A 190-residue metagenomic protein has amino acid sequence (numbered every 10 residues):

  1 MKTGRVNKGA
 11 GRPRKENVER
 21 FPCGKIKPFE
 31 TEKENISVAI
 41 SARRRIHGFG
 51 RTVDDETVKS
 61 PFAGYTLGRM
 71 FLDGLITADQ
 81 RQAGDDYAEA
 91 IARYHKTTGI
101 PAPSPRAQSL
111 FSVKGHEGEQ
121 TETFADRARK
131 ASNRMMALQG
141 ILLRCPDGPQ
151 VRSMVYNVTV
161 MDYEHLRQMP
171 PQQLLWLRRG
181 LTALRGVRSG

Functional and structural regions predicted by a protein language model:
M1-P146, P170-R179, A183-G190: N-terminal interaction/assembly modules
D147-M161: Short amphipathic alpha helix immediately N-terminal
L166-Q168: Hydrophobic positions on the alpha-helical face of helix-turn-helix-like DNA-binding modules
